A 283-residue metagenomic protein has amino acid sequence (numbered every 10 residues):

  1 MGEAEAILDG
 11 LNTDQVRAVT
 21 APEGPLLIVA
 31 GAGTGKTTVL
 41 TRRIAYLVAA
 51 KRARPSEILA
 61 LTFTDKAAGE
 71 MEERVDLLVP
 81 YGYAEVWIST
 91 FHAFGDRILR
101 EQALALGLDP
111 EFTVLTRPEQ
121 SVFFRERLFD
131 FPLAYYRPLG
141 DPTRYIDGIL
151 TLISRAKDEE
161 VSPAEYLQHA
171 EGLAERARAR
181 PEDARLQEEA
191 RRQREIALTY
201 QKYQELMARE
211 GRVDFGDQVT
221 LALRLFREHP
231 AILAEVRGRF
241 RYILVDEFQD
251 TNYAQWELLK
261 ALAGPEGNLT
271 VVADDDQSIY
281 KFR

Functional and structural regions predicted by a protein language model:
A4, L8-T20, G24-I28, T38-V39 (+7 more regions): Conserved helicase NTPase motor core
T34-G35: ATP-binding Walker
T38-R54, R74, K260-A263: Walker A/P-loop NTP-binding motif
A45, D76, R125, Q204-E205 (+1 more regions): Amphipathic alpha-helical segments within well-ordered protein domains
P55-V161, E165: Conserved P-loop NTPase-based nucleic-acid remodeling module centered on helicase motor cores
L150, L167-A179: Amphipathic heptad-repeat alpha-helical coiled-coil/stalk segments that mediate oligomerization, filament/stalk
